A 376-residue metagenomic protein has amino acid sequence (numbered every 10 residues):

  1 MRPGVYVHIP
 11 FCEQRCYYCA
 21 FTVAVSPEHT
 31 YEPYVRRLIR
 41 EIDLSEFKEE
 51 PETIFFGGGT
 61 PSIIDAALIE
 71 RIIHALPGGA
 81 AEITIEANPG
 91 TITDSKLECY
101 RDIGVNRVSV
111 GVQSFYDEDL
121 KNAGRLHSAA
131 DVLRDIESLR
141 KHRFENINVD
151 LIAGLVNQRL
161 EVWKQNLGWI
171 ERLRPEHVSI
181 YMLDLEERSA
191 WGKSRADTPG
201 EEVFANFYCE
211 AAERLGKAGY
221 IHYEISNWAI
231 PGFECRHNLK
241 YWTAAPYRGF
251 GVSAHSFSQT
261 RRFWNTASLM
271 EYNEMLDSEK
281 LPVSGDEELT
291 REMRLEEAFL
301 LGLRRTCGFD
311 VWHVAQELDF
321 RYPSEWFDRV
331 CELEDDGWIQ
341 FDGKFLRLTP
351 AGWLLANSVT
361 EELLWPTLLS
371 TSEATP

Functional and structural regions predicted by a protein language model:
M1-I9: Immediate flanking context of iron-sulfur cluster ligation sites
M1-R2, A20-S45, E50-F320, T371-P376: C-terminal scaffold of the Radical SAM
P10-V23: Local cysteine-cluster metal-coordination motifs and their immediate loop/turn environment, predominantly Fe-S cluster
F320-E334: Short amphipathic alpha-helical interaction segments
E334-K344: A short, conserved structural fragment
F345-T349: Minor-groove-contacting beta-hairpin "wing" of winged helix-turn-helix DNA-binding domains
A351-P376: Short, amphipathic alpha-helical interaction segments positioned at domain boundaries
